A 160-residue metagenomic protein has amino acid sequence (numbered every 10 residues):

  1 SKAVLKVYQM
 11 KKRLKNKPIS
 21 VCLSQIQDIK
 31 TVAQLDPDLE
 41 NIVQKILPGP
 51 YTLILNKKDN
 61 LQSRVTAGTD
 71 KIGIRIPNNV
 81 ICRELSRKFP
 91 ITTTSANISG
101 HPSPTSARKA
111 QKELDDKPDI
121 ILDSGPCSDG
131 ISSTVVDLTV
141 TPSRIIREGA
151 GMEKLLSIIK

Functional and structural regions predicted by a protein language model:
S1-K160: Active-site-adjacent structural elements in enzyme catalytic cores
